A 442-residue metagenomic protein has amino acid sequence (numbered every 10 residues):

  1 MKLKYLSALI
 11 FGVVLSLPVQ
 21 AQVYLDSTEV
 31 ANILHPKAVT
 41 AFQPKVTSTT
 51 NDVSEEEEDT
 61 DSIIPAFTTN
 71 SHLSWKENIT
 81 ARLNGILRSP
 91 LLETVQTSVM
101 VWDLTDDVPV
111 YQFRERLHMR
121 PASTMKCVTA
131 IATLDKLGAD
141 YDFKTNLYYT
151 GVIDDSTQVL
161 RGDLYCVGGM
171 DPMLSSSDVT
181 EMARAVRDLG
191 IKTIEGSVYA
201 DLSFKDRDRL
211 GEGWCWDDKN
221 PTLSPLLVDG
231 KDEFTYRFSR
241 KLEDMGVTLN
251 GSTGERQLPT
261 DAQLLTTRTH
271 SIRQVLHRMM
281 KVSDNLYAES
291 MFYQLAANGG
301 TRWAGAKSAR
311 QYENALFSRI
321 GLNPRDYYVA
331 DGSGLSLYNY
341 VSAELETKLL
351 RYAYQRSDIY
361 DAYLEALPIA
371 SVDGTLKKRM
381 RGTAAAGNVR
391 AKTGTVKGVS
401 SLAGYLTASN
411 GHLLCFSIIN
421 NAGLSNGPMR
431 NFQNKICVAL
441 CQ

Functional and structural regions predicted by a protein language model:
M1-S27: Bacterial Sec-dependent N-terminal signal peptides
N32-T105, Y111-H118, M182-G190, Q442: Beta-lactamase-like hydrolase cores
P65-S74, Q112-R120, L164-L174, A183 (+7 more regions): Second-shell loop/turn segments in exported
D107, P121-D140, V198, R237-L242 (+2 more regions): Active-site SXXK
A139-D206, W214-P221, V228: Active-site-adjacent, His/Asp/Glu-enriched structural segments that form or flank metal-binding and acid/base networks
K231-L364: A small/polar active-site loop signature that marks catalytic segments
Y328-Q442: C-terminal soluble interaction/assembly domains
